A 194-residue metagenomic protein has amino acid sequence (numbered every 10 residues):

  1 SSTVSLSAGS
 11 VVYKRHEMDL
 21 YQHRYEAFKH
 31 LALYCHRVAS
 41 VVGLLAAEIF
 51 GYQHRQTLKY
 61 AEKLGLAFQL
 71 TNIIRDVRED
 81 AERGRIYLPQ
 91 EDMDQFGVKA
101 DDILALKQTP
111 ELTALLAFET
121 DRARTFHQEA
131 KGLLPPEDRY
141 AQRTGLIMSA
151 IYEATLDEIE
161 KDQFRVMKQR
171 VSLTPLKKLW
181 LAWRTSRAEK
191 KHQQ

Functional and structural regions predicted by a protein language model:
S1-K14: Single conserved hydrophobic/aromatic residue that forms the stacking wall/gate of nucleotide- or nucleobase-binding
R15-F68, I74, R78-Q194: Catalytic cores of Mg2+-dependent Asp-rich isoprenoid enzymes
